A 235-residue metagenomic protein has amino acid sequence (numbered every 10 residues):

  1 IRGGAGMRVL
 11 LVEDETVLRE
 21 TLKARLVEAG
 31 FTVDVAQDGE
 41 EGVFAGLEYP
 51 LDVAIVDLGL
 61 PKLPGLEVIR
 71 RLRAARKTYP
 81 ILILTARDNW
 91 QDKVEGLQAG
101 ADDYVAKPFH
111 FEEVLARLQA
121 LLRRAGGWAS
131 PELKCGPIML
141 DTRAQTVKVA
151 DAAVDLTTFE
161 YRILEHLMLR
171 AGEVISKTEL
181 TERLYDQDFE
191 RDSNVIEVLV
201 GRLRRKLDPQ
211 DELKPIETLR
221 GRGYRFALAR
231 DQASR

Functional and structural regions predicted by a protein language model:
I1-W128: N-terminal/domain-start alpha-helical segments
R2-G4, A75, G127, E132 (+3 more regions): Short, flexible hinge/linker loops that cap or flank conserved catalytic cores
R8, Q119-V174, T178, F226-Q232: Short, Lys/Arg-enriched segments at the junction into DNA-binding effector domains of transcriptional regulators
E15, D57-L58, L66, R87-N89 (+10 more regions): A short, glycine- and basic residue-enriched loop/turn that sits immediately adjacent to a domain's principal
E41, G221-R225: Glycine-rich nucleotide-binding loop
T146-R222: Positively charged, aromatic-enriched patches within helix-turn-helix-type DNA-binding elements, predominantly
